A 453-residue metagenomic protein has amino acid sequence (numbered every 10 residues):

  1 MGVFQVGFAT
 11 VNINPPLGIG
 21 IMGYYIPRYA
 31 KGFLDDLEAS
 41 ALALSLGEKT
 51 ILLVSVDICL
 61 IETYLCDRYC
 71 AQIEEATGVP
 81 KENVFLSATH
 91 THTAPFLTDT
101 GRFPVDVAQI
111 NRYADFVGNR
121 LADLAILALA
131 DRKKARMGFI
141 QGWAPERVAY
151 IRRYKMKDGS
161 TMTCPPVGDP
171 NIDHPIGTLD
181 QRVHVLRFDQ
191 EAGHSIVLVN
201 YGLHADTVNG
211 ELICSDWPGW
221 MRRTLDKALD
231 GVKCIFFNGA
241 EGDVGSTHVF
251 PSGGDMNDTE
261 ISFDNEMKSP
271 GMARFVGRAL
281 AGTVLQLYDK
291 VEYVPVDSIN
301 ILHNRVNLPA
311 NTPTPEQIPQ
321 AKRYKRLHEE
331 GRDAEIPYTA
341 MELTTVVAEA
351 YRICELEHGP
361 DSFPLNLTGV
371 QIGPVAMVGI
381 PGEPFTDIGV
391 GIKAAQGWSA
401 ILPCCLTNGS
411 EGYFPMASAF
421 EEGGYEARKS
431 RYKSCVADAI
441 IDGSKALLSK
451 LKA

Functional and structural regions predicted by a protein language model:
M1-A453: Non-catalytic substrate/cofactor recognition surfaces at enzyme active-site rims
